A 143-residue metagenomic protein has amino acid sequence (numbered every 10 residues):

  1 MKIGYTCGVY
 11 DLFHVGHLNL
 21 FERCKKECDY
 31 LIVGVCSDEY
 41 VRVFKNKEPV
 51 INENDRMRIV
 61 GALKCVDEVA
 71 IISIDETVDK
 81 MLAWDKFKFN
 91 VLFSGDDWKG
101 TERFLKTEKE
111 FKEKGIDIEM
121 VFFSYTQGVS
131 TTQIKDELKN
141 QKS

Functional and structural regions predicted by a protein language model:
M1-S143: Nucleotidyltransferase catalytic core that binds NTPs
